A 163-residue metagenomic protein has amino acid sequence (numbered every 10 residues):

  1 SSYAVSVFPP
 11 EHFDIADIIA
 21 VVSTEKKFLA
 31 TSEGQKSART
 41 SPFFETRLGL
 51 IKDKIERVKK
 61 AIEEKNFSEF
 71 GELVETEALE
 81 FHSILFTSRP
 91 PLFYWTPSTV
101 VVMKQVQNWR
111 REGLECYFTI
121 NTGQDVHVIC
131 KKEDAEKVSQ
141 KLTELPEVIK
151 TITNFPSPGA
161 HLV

Functional and structural regions predicted by a protein language model:
S1-V7: Glycine/threonine-rich beta-strand-loop-alpha-helix active-site module that forms ligand/phosphate-binding
V7-V163: C-terminal nucleotide
